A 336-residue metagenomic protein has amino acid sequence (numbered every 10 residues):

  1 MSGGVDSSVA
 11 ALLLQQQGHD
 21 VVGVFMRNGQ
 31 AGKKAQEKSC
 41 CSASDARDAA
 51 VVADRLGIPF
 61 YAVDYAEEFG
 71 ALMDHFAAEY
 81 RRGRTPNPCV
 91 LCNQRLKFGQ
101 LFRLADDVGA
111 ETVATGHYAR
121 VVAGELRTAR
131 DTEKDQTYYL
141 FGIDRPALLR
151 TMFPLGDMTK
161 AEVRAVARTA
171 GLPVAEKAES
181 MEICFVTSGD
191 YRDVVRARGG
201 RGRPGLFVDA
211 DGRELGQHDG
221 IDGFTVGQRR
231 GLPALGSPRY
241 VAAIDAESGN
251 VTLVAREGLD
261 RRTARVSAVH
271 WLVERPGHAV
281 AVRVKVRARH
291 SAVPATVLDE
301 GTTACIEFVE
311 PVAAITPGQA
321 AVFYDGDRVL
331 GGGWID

Functional and structural regions predicted by a protein language model:
M1-G142, M152, K160-V163, R168: ATP-dependent adenylation/nucleotidyltransferase module used to activate substrates
V5, A114-V121, L126-D336: AMP-forming adenylation/ATP pyrophosphatase catalytic core
